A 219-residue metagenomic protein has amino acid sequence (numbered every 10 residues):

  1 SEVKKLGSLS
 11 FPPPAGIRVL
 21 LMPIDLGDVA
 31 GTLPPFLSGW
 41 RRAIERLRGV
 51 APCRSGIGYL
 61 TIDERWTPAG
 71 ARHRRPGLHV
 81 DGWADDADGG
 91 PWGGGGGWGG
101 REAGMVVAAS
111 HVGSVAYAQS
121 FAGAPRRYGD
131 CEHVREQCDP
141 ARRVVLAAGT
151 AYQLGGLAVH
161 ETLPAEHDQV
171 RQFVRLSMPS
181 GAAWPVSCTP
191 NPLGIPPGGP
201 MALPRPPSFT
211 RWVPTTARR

Functional and structural regions predicted by a protein language model:
S1-K5: Fe(II)/2-oxoglutarate
S10-E102: Signature of the catalytic double-stranded beta-helix
M22-G27, L47, G96, A109-S110 (+5 more regions): Compositionally biased, intrinsically disordered low-complexity segments
G56-I62, V106-A108, A151-G155, R175: A structural signal for short, well-ordered beta-strand segments and their strand-loop junctions that often border
W66, V80-A84, A109-G113, G156-A158 (+2 more regions): Short, flexible loop/turn elements at secondary-structure junctions
A71-A148, W184-C188: Catalytic core of non-heme Fe(II) oxygenases with the double-stranded beta-helix
E132-R218: Catalytic core of Fe(II)/2-oxoglutarate
